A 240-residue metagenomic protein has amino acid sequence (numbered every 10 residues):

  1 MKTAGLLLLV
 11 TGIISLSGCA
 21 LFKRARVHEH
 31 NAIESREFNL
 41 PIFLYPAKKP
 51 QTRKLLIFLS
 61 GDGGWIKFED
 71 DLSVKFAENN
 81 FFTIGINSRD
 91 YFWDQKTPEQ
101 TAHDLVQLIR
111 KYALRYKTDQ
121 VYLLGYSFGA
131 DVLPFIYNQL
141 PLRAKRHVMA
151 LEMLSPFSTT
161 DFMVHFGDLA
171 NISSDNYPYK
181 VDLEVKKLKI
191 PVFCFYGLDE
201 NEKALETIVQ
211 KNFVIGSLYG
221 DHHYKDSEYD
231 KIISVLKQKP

Functional and structural regions predicted by a protein language model:
S17-G18: C-terminal motif of bacterial Sec signal peptides marking the signal peptidase cleavage site
E34-F81, G85-S88: Short, surface-exposed "cap/lid" segments of acyl-processing enzymes
D104-D119: Conserved acidic catalytic loop of the alpha/beta-hydrolase fold
L124-L133: Gly/Ala-rich beta-loop-alpha elbow adjacent to hydrolase catalytic centers
I136-V148: Conserved hydrolase catalytic core segment
L151-V164: Active-site nucleophile loop of the alpha/beta-hydrolase fold
M163-K211: The feature captures the conserved acid-bearing segment of alpha/beta-hydrolase catalytic domains
V214-P240: C-terminal catalytic histidine-bearing segment of alpha/beta-hydrolase fold enzymes
